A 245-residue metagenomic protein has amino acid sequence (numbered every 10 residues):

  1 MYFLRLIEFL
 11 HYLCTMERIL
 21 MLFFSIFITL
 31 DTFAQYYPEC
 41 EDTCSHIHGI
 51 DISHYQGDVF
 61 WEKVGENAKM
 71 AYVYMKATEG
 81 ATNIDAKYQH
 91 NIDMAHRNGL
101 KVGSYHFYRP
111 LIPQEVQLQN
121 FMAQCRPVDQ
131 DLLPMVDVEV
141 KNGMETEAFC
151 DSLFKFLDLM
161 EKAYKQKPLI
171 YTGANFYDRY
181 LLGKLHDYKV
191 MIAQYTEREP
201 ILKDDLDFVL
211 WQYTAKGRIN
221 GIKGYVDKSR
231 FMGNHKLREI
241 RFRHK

Functional and structural regions predicted by a protein language model:
L20-D31: Bacterial N-terminal signal peptides
Q35-E79: Boundary/entry segment of secreted carbohydrate-active catalytic domains
Y37-G49, L185-K245: Functionally critical loop-and-helix segments that line ligand-binding/catalytic clefts of soluble enzyme domains
H48-D51, A71-K76, K101-H106, L132-V138 (+3 more regions): Structural recognition of the beta-strand scaffold that forms the well-ordered cores of secreted hydrolase catalytic
I50-F60, K76-K87, F107-V116, N142-E147 (+1 more regions): Acidic-and-aromatic substrate-binding clefts and catalytic sites of carbohydrate-active enzymes
W61-K69, Y88-G99, F121-Q130: Acidic (Asp/Glu)-rich catalytic clusters
V64, A95, V136, M160 (+1 more regions): Conserved, mostly hydrophobic/aromatic
L132-D205: Catalytic domains of cell-wall/extracellular-matrix polysaccharide-remodeling enzymes, centered on de-N-acetylation
